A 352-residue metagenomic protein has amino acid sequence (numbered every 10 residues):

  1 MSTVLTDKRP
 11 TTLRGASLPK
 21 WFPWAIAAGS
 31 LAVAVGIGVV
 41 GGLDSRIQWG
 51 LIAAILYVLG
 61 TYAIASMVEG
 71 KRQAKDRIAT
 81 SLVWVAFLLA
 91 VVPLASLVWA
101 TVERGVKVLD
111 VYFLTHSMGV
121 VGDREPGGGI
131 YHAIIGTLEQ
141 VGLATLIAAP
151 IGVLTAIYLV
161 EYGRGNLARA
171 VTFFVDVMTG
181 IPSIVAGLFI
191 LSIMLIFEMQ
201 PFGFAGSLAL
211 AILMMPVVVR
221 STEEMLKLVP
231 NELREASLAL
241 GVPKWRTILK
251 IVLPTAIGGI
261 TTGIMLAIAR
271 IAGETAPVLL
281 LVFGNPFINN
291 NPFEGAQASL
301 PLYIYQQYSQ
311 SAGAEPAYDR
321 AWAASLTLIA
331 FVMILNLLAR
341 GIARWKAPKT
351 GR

Functional and structural regions predicted by a protein language model:
M1-G36, L51-A86, A339-R352: Transmembrane alpha-helical segments of polytopic membrane transport and secretion proteins
D7-R14, I37-R46, Y62, S66-V85 (+3 more regions): Periplasmic/extracellular loop-to-transmembrane helix junction in inner-membrane transport proteins
S17-K20, D76-S81, I151-I190, V217-E224 (+1 more regions): Cytoplasmic-entry segments and transmembrane alpha-helices of multi-pass inner-membrane transporters
G50-Y57, G128-Y158: Transmembrane alpha-helix signature in integral membrane proteins
D176-A211: Generic hydrophobic transmembrane alpha-helix motif, especially the helices
S221, K244-V282: Transmembrane alpha-helices
V278-I329: Interhelical loop and adjacent transmembrane-helix boundary motif in polytopic membrane transport permeases
